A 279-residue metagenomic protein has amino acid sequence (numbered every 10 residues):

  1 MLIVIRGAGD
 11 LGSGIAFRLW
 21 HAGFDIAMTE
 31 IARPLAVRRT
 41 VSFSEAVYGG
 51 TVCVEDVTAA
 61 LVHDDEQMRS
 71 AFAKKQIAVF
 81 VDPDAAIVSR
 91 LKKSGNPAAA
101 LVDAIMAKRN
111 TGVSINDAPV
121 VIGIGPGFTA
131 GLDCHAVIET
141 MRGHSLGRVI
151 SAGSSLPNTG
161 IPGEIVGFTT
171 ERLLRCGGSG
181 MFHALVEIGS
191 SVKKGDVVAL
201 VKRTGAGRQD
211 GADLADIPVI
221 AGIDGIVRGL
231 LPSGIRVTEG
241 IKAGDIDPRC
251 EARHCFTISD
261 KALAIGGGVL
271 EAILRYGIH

Functional and structural regions predicted by a protein language model:
M1-H279: Well-ordered secondary-structure scaffolds
